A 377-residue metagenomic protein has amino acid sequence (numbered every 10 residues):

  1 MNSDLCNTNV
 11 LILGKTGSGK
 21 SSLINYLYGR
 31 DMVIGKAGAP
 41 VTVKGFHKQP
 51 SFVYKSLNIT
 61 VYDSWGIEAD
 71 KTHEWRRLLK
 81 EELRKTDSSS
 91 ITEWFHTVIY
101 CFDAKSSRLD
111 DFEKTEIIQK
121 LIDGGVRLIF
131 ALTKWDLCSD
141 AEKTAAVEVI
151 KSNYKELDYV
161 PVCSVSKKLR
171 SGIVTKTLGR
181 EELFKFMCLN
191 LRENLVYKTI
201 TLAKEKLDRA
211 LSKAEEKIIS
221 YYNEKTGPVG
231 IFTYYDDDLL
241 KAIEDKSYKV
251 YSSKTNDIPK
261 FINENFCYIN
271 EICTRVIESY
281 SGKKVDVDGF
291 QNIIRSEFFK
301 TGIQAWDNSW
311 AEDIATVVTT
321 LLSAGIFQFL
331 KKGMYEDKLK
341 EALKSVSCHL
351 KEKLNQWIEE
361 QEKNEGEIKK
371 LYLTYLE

Functional and structural regions predicted by a protein language model:
M1-A69: Conserved G1/Walker A P-loop phosphate-binding module
G14, Y62-G66, C101-D103, T133-K134 (+1 more regions): Short loop/turn segments at strand-loop or loop-helix junctions that form parts of catalytic or ligand-binding pockets
G19, E68-A69, R108, C138 (+1 more regions): Catalytic P-loop NTPase motifs of RecA-like helicase/translocase cores
L27, D31, E68, L83 (+2 more regions): Conserved NTP-handling cores and scaffolds of large molecular machines
A69-W75: Acidic/histidine-rich helix-loop elements that form or flank divalent-metal/phosphate-binding sites at the catalytic
L78-D158: Conserved C-terminal guanine-recognition region of P-loop GTPase G domains, centered on the G4
D136-L195: Canonical P-loop GTPase G-domain recognition
K185-L376: Extended helical scaffolds that flank P-loop GTPase cores
